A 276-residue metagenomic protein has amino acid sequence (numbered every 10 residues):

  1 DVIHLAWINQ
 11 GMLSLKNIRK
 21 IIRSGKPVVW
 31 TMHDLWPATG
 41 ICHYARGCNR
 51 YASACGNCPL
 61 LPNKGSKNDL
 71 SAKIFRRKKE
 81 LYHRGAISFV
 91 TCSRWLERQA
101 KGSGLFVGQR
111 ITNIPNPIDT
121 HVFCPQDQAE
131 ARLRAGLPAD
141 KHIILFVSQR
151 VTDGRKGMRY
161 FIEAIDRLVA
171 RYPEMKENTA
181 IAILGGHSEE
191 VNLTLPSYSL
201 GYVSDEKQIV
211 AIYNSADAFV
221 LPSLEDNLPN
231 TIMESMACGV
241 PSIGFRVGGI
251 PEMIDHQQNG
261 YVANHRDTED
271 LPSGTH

Functional and structural regions predicted by a protein language model:
R19-R23, W36, Y51-F89, G104-V107: Membrane-proximal helix-turn-helix segments that form the acceptor-binding/catalytic region of lipid-linked
W95, P117: Carbohydrate-associated surface elements
C124-L137: A short helix/loop element that forms part of the nucleotide-sugar donor recognition site in Leloir-type
P138-K156, I162-I165: Conserved donor-binding/catalytic core segment of Leloir-type glycosyltransferases
K176-N178, G185-V210, A218: Nucleotide-activated donor-binding/catalytic signature segment of Leloir-type glycosyltransferases, i.e., the conserved
L224: Aromatic "clamp/platform" in nucleotide-sugar-dependent glycosyltransferases that forms part of the donor/acceptor
P241-G244, V262: Short hydrophobic beta-strand element within catalytic cores of glycosyltransferases and related nucleotide-activated
H256-Q257, Y261-T268, H276: Conserved acidic donor-binding segment of nucleotide-sugar-dependent glycosyltransferases
